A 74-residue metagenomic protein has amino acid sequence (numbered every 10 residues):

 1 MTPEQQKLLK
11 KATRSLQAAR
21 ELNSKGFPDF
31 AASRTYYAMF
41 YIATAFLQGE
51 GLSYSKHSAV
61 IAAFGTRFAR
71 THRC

Functional and structural regions predicted by a protein language model:
M1-C74: Terminal alpha-helical segments
